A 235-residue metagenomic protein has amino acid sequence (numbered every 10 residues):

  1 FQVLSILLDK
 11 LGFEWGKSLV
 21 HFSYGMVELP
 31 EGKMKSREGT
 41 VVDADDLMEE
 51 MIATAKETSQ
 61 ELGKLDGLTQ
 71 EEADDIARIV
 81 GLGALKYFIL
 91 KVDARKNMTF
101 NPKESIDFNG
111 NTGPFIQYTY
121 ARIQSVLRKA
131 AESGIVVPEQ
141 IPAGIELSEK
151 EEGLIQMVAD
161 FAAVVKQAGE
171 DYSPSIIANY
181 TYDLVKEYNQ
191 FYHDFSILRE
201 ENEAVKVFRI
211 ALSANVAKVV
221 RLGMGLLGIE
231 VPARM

Functional and structural regions predicted by a protein language model:
F1-M235: Non-catalytic interaction-recognition regions
